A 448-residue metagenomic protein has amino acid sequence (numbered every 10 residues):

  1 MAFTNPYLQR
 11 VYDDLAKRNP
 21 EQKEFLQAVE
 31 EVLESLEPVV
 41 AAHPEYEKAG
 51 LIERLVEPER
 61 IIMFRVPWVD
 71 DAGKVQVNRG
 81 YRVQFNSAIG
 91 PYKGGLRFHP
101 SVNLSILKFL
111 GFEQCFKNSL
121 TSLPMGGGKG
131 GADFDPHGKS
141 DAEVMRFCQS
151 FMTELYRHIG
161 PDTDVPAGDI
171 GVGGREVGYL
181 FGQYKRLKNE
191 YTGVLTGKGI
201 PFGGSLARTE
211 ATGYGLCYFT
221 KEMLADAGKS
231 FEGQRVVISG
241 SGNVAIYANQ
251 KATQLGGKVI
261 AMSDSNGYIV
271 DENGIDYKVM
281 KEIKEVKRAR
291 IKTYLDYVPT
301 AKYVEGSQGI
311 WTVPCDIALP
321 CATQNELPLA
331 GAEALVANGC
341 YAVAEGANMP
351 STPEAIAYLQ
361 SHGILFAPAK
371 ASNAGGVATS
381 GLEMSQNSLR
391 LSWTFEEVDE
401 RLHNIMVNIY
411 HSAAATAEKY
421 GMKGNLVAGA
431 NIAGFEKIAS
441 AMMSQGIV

Functional and structural regions predicted by a protein language model:
M1-L206, K437-G446: N-terminal ligand-binding/catalytic initiation module
A2-A28, M223-L224, V336-V448: Adenosine-phosphate binding glycine-rich loop
Y12-D13, E30, L104, K108-F112 (+14 more regions): Predominant activation on well-ordered alpha-helical scaffold segments within soluble catalytic domains
G73, D169-I170, S205-T212, V237-S241 (+3 more regions): Active-site nucleophile and cofactor-binding loops and adjacent substrate-binding regions of central metabolic enzymes
Q84, K129-A132, G171-V172, E176 (+4 more regions): Glycine-rich beta-alpha junction loops
T163-A167, Y191-L195, I238, A261-D264 (+5 more regions): General beta-strand structural signal in soluble alpha/beta enzymes
T196-G199, G204-T312: Glycine-rich phosphate/diphosphate-binding loop of Rossmann-like nucleotide-binding domains
G267-F366, A371: Rossmann-like adenosine-cofactor binding region
